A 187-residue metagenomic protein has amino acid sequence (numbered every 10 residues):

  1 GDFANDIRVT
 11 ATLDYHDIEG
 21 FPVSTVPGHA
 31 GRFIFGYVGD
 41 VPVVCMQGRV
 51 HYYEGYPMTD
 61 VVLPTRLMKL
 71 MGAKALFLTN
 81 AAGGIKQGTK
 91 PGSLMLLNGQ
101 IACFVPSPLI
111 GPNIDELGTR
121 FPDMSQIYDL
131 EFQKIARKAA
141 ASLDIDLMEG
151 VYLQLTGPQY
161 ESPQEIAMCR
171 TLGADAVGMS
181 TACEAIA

Functional and structural regions predicted by a protein language model:
G1-M124: Metabolite-binding pocket within alpha/beta catalytic cores that recognizes anionic/polar moieties
P27-A30, G55-V62, Q126-K134, Q159-P163 (+1 more regions): Electropositive phosphate-/nucleotide-binding environments in soluble metabolic enzymes
V41, A73, G99-A102, P106 (+3 more regions): Generic secondary-structure signature for well-ordered alpha-helical cores
Y52-P57, L153-T156, G173-A174: Short, flexible loop segments at the rims of nucleotide/cofactor-binding pockets, characterized by
V62-L70, Q133-R137, A167-R170, A185-I186: Predominant activation on well-ordered alpha-helical scaffold segments within soluble catalytic domains
A82-G83, Q154, C183: Conserved beta-strand edge residues that scaffold enzyme active sites
S125-M168: Active-site rim beta-loop-alpha module in soluble metabolic enzymes
Y160-A187: A C-terminal functional module that forms or caps the active site or interfaces directly with catalytic machinery
